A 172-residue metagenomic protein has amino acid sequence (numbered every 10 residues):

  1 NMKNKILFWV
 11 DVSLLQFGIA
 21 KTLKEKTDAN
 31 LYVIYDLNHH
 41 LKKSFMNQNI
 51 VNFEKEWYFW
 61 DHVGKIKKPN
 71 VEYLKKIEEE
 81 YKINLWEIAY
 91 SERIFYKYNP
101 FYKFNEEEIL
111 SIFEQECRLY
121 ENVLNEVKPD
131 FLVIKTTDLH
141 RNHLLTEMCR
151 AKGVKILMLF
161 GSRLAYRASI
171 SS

Functional and structural regions predicted by a protein language model:
N4-F8, L124-D138: Short N-terminal targeting/anchoring amphipathic segment
L7, N30-Y32, L157: A structural signal for isolated positions on well-ordered beta-strands in alpha/beta enzyme cores
V10-T27, V33, T146-E147: Histidine-anchored nucleotide/phosphate-binding helix
D11-Q16, N38-H40, K135-N142, S162-L164: Gly/Ser/Thr-rich loops at beta-strand to alpha-helix junctions that form or flank small-molecule/cofactor-binding
T22, K26-Y120, G161-S172: Conserved N-terminal ligand/cofactor-binding loop architecture of enzyme catalytic domains
L23, N125-K128, L144-K155: Glycosyltransferases and closely related glycan-assembly transferases that use nucleotide-activated donors
V133-K135, H140, M148-S172: Beta-rich, aromatic/charged-enriched effector core domains that present basic-aromatic interfaces for binding
